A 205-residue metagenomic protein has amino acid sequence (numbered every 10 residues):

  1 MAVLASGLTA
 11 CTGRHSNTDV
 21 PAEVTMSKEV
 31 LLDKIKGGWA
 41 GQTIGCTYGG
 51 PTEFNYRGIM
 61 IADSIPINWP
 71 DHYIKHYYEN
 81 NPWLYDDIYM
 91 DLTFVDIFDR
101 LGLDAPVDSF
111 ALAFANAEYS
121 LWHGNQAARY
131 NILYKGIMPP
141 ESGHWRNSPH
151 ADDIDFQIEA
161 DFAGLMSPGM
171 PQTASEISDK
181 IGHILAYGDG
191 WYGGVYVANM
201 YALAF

Functional and structural regions predicted by a protein language model:
M1-A5: Sec-dependent N-terminal signal peptides
G7-A10: C-terminal motif of bacterial Sec signal peptides marking the signal peptidase cleavage site
G13-F205: Structured, active/binding-site neighborhoods that engage oxygen-rich ligands
